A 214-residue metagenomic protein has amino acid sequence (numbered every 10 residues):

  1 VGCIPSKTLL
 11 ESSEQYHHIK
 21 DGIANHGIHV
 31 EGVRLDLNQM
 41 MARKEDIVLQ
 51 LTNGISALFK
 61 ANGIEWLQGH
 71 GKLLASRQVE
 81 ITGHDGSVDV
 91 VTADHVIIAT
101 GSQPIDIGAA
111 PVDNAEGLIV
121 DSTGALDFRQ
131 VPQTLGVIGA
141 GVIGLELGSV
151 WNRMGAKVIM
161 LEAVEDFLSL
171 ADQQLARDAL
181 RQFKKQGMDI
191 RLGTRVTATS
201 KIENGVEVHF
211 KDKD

Functional and structural regions predicted by a protein language model:
V1-V131, I159, V164-L168, Q174-L175 (+3 more regions): Glycine-rich flavin
H70-K72, G141, T194-R195: Conserved acidic residues
T134, A156-I159, D189: Residues at the starts of beta-strands that form the adenosine-phosphate
I138-G141, A171: Glycine-rich Rossmann-fold phosphate-binding loop(s) that bind the pyrophosphate of adenine dinucleotide cofactors
G144-L145: N-terminal Rossmann-fold NAD(P) dinucleotide-binding loop
G148, N152-R153: Gly/Ala-rich phosphate-binding loop of Rossmann-like dinucleotide-binding domains, activating on the conserved
Q182, D189-R191: A glycine-rich helix N-cap at a beta->alpha junction
I190, V196-S200: Small/polar-residue-rich loop-to-helix segments that shape phosphate-bearing ligand pockets
